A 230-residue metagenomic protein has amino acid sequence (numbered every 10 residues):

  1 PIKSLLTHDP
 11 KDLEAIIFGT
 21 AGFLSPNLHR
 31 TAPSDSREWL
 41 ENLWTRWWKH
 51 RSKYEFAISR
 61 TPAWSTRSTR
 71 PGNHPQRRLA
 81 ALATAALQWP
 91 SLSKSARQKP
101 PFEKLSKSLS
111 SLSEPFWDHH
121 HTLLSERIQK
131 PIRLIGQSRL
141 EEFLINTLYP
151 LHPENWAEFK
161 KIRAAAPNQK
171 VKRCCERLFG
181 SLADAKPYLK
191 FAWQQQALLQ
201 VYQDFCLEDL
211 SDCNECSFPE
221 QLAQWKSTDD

Functional and structural regions predicted by a protein language model:
P1-A197: Hydrophobic, aromatic-lined core segments that form the binding pocket/scaffold for planar heteroaromatic ligands
A185-D230: Acidic, carboxylate-rich catalytic segments that either coordinate divalent cations
